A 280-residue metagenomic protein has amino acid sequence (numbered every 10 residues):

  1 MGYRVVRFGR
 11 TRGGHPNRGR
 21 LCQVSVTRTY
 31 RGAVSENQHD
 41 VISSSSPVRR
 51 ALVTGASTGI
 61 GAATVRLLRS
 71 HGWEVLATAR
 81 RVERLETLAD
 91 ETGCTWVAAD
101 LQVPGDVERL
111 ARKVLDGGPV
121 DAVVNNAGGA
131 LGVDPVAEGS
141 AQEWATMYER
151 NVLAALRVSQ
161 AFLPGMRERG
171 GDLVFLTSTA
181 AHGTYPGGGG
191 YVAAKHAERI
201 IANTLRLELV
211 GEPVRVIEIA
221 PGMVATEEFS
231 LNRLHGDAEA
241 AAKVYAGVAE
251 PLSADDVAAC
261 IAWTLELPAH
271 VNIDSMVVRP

Functional and structural regions predicted by a protein language model:
S57-T58: Conserved glycine-rich cofactor-binding loop
A99-L110, A141: The beta1-alpha1 cofactor-binding region of Rossmann-like NAD(H)/NADP(H)-dependent oxidoreductases
D134-V136, E143-A145: Substrate-binding pocket helix/loop in short-chain dehydrogenase/reductase
S159, A194-A197: Active-site helix of classical SDR
S159-Q160, N203: A short, exposed helix-loop element centered on a Lys and neighboring polar residues
S178: Residue(s) in the substrate-gating loop at a strand-loop-helix junction that position the organic substrate next
V214, E218-I219, A238-P280: C-terminal helical subdomain
